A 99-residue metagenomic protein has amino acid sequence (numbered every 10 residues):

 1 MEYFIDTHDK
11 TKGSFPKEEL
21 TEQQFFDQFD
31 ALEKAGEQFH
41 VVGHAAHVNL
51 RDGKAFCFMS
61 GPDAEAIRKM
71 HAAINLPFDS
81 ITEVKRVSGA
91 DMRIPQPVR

Functional and structural regions predicted by a protein language model:
M1-E37, V42, N49, R86-R99: Short S/T/G/P-rich N-terminal loop/turn motif that feeds into the first structured element of a domain
F4-H8, G43-A66, M70-H71: Short, well-ordered beta-strand segments in beta-rich or mixed alpha/beta enzyme and ligand-binding folds
F15, A31-E33, Q38, C57 (+1 more regions): Homeobox/homeodomain signature
A55-M59, D79-I81, A90-V98: Short amphipathic alpha-helical patches
G61-V87: An amphipathic, aromatic/His-enriched active-site/gating alpha helix that lines ligand/cofactor pockets
